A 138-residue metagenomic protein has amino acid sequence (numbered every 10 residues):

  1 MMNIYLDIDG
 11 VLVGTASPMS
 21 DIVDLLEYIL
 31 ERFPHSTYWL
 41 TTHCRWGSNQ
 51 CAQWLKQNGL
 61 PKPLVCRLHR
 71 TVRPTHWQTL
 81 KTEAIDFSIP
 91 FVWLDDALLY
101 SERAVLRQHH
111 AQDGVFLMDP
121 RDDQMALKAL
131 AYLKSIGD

Functional and structural regions predicted by a protein language model:
M1-H76: Alpha-helical substrate-recognition element adjacent to the catalytic core
N49, Q53-D138: C-terminal cap/substrate-recognition subdomain and adjoining C-terminal extension of metal-dependent phosphatase-like
